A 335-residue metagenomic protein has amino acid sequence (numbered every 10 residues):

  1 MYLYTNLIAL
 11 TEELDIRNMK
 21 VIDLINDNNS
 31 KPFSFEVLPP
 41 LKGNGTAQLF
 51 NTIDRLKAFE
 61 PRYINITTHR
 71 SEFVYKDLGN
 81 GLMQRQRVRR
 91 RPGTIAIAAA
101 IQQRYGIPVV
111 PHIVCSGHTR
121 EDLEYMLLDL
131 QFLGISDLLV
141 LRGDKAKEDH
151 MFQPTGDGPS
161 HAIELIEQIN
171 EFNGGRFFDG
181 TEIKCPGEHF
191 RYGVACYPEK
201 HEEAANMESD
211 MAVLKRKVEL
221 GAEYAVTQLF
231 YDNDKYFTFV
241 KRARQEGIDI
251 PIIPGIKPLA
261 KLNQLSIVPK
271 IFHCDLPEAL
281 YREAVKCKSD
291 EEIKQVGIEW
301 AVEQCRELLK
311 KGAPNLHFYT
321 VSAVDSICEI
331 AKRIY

Functional and structural regions predicted by a protein language model:
T11-F35, F177-H189: N-terminal amphipathic alpha-helix/helix-capping segment at the start of soluble metabolic enzymes
R17-D23, A47-R62, T67-Y105: Glycine-rich, positively charged N-terminal anion/phosphate-binding segment
E36, I64, L130, K217 (+3 more regions): Conserved, mostly hydrophobic/aromatic
N44-F50, C115-D129: Glycine-rich anion/phosphate-binding loops
R62-P92, A146-G156, E223-Y236, V321-A323: Glycine-rich, proline-tolerant flexible connector loops at the mouths of alpha/beta enzymes
R120-Q168: Flexible, glycine-rich active-site loops centered on histidine and acidic residues that chelate a metal or position
G143, G156-H189, V194-E203, D210 (+3 more regions): Active-site pocket-lining/capping segments in soluble small-molecule metabolic enzymes
